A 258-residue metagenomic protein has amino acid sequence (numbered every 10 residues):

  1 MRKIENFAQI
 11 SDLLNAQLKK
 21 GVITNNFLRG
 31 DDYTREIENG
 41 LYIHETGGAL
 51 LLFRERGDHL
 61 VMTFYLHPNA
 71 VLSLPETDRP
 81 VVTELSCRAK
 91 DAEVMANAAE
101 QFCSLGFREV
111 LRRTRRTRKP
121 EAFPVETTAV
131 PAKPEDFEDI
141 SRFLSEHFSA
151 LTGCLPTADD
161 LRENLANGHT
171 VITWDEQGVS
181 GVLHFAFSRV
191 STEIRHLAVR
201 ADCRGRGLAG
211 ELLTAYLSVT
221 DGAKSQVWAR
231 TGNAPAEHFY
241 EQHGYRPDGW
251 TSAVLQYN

Functional and structural regions predicted by a protein language model:
M1-L28, R113, F123-G153: Short amphipathic alpha-helix that is part of the acyltransferase structural core
N26-P80, S180-R195, R200-A201: Conserved donor-binding loop and adjoining core beta-sheet/short helix segment in diverse acyl/aminoacyl transferases
G48-A49, L111, V179-G181, A209 (+1 more regions): A structural microfeature
Y65-E126, T251-N258: Acyl-donor-binding surface of acyltransferase catalytic domains
P68-P80, V199, G205-S218, E237-H238 (+1 more regions): Conserved acetyl-CoA-binding loop-helix of GNAT-fold acetyltransferases
L85-C87, I194, S225-R230: Conserved hydrophobic beta-strand within the GNAT/NAT acetyltransferase core sheet that lines the active-site cleft
E126-T192: Flexible, substrate/cofactor-facing loop regions flanked by secondary structure within enzyme catalytic domains
A132, L197-V199, A229: Hydrophobic adenine-recognition pocket in adenosine-nucleotide-binding enzymes
